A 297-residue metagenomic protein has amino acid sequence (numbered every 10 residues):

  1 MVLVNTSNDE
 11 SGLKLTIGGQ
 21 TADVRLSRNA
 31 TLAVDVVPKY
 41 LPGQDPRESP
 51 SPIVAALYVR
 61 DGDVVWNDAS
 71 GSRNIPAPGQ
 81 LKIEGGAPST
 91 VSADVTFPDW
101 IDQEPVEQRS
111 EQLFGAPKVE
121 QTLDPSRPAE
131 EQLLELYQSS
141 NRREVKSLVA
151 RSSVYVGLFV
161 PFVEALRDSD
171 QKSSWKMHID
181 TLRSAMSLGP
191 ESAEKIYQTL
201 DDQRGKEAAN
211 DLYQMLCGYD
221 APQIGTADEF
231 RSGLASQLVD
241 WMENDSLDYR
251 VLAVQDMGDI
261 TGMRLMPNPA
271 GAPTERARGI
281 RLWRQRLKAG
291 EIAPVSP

Functional and structural regions predicted by a protein language model:
M1-Q138: Flexible, surface-exposed loop/linker segments and immediately adjacent secondary-structure boundaries
D61-W66, S70-A93, Y155-F159, Q171-W175 (+1 more regions): C-terminal, active-site-flanking charged/polar segments
Q112-P125, E135-L136, E144-V156, D168 (+3 more regions): Structural detector for internal amphipathic alpha-helices that build alpha-solenoid repeat scaffolds
R127-Y137, G157-S169, W175-K176, G189-L200 (+2 more regions): Amphipathic alpha-helical scaffolding segments comprising HEAT/armadillo-like alpha-solenoid repeats
Q138-E144, D168-S174, D202-E207, D240-D248 (+2 more regions): Short coil turns that connect the paired helices of HEAT/ARM alpha-solenoid repeats
Y213-A293: Extended alpha-helical scaffolding segments
V295-P297: Short, solvent-exposed mixed-charge patches
